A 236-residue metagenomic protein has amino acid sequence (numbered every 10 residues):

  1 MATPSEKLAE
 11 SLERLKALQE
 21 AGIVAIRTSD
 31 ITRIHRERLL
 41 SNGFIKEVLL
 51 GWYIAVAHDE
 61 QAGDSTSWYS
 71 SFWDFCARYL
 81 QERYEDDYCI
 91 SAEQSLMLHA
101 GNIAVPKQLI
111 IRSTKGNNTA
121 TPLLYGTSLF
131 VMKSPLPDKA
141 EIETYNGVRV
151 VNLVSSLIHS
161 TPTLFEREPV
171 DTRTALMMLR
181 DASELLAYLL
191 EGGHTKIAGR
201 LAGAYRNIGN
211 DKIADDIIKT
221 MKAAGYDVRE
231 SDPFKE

Functional and structural regions predicted by a protein language model:
A2-D86, G193-G199: Short beta-edge/loop segments at beta->alpha junctions of small alpha/beta modules that act as binding/recognition
I26-T28, L109-S113, M132: Short, hydrophobic beta-strand segments that form beta-sheet elements in well-ordered domains
N42, L98, T163: Active-site catalytic microenvironments for nucleophilic, acid-base chemistry
V48-G51, L80-A120: Short helix-loop-helix/strand-helix junction enriched in hydrophobic and basic residues
E60-G63, N117-P122: Short, surface-exposed beta-strand/loop "edge" segments at domain boundaries and coil↔beta transitions
I111, L124-T127: Surface-facing alpha-helical segments and adjacent helix-coil boundary elements at the starts of domains
L136-E236: Hydrophobic alpha-helical interaction segments
